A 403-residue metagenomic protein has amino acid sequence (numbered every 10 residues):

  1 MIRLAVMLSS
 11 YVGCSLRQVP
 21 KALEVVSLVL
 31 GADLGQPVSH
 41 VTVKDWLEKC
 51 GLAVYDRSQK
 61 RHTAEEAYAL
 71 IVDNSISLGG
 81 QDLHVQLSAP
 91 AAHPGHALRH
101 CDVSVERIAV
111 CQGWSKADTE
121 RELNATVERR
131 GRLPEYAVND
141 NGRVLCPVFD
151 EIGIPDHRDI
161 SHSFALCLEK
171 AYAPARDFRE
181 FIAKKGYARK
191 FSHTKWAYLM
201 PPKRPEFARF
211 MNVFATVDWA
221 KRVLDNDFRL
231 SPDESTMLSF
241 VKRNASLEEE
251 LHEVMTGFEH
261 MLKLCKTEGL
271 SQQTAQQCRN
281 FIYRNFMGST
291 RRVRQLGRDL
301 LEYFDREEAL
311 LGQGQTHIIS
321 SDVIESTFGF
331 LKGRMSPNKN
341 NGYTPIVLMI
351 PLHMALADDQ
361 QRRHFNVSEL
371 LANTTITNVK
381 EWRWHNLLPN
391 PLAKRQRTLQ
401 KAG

Functional and structural regions predicted by a protein language model:
M1-C14: Short, amphipathic alpha-helical "recognition" segments used to contact nucleic acids or chromatin
M7, L16, V25-A137, R143-R158 (+3 more regions): RNase H-like nuclease fold core
R132, N139-E151, F164, K185-G403: Acidic/histidine-rich catalytic cores and adjacent linkers of DNA breakage/strand-transfer/modification proteins
D156-C167: Acidic, His- and aromatic-enriched active-site or binding-groove loops in soluble protein domains that engage sugars
E169-F181: Short, surface-exposed amphipathic charged segments that create phosphate/polyanion-binding patches used for binding
